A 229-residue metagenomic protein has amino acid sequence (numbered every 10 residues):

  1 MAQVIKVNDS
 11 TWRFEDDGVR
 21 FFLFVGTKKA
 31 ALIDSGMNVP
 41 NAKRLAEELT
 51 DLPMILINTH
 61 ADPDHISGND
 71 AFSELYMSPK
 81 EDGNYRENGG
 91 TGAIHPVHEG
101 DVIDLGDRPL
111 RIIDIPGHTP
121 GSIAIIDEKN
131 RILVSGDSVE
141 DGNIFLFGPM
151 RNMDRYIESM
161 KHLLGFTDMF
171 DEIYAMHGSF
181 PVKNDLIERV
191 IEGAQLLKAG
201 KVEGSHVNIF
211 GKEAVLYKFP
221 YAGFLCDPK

Functional and structural regions predicted by a protein language model:
A2-E48, A124-G136, E140: Conserved beta-strand hairpin/beta-sheet module of binuclear metal-dependent hydrolase folds, prominently
I5-D9, N69-G121, D127-N130, G142 (+2 more regions): Metallo-beta-lactamase
L32-S35, P53-D64, Y76-P79, D114-G117 (+2 more regions): Active-site neighborhood of phospho(di)ester-bond hydrolases with catalytic His/Asp-centered motifs
M37, N88-G90, F145-M150, D185-L186: Short, solvent-exposed loop/turn segments at secondary-structure boundaries
M37-G106, E192-G200: Active-site HxH/HxHxD metal-binding segment of metal-dependent hydrolases
N38-N41, A61-G68, D82-N84, P120-S122 (+2 more regions): Active-site environment of divalent metal-dependent phosphoester hydrolases
G68-A71, F147, N184-R189: Short aromatic-enriched loop/helix-cap "lid" or pocket-rim segments at secondary-structure transitions that line
K161-K229: Accessory terminal helices/loops
